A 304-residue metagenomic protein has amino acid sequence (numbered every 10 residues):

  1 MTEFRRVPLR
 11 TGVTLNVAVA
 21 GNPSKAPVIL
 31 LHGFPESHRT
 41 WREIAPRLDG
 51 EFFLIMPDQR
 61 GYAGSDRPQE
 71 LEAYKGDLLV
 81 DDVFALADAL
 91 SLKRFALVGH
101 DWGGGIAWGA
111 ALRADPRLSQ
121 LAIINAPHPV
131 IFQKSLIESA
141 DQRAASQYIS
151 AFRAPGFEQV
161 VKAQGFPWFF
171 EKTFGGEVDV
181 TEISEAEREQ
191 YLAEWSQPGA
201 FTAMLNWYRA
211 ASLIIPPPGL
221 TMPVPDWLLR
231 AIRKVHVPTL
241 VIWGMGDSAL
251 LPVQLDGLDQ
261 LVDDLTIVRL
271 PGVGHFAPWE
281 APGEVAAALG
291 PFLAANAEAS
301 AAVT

Functional and structural regions predicted by a protein language model:
T2, L15, P27, Y62-V98 (+4 more regions): Flexible "cap/lid" subdomain of the alpha/beta-hydrolase fold that forms the substrate-access gate
F4-R6, L54-M56, I267: Conserved beta-strand scaffold positions in the cores of enzyme catalytic domains, especially in NTP/NDP-utilizing
L9, G21-P23, L48, A231-V235: Short, flexible hinge/linker loops that cap or flank conserved catalytic cores
T11-V19: A short loop-to-beta-strand scaffold at the N-terminal edge of the catalytic core in hydrolase folds
V19-D66: Conserved HGGG/HGGXW glycine-rich cap/lid loop of the alpha/beta-hydrolase fold
G33, K75, E280-A281: Active-site helix-initiating loop/hinge in glycosyltransferases
D263-T304: Catalytic active-site module of serine/aspartate enzymes centered on a nucleophile-bearing elbow/loop
